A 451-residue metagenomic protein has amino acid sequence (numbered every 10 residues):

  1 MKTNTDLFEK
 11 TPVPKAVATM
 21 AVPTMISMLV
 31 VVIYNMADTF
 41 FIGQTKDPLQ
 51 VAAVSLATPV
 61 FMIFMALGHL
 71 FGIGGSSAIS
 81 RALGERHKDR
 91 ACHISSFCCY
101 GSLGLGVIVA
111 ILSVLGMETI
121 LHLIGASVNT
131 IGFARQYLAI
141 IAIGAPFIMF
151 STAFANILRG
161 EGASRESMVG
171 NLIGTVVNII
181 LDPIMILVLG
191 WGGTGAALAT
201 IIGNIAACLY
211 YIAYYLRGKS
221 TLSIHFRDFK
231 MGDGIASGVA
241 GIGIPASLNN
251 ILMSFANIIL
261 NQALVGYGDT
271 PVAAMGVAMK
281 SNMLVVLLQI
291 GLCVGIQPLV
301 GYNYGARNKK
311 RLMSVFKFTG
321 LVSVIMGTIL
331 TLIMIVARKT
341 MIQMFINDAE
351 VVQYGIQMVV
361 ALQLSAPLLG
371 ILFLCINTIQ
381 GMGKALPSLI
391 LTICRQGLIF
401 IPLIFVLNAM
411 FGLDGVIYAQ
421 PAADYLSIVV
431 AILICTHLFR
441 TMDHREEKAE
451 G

Functional and structural regions predicted by a protein language model:
M1-A21, I79-P146, V188-I244, V300-S365 (+1 more regions): Short alpha-helical transmembrane segments in multi-pass integral membrane proteins
K10, P14-I33, A37, V60-L67 (+7 more regions): Residue-level signal for short hydrophobic patches within transmembrane helices of multi-pass membrane transporters
T19-D38, I140, G174, G203-A207 (+1 more regions): Transmembrane helical elements of multi-pass membrane transporters/channels
L29, I33-V51, L121-V128, I184-W191 (+4 more regions): Helix-terminus/linker motif at the lipid-water interface of multi-pass membrane proteins
V30, Y34, F64-G68, I108 (+13 more regions): Residue-level hotspots within pore-lining transmembrane alpha-helices of multi-pass secondary transporters
M36-F40, I111, T119, A153-I157 (+8 more regions): Alpha-helical transmembrane segments of multipass membrane proteins
V51-I111, I148-S167, A274-L332, V336-R338 (+1 more regions): Small-residue-rich hydrophobic transmembrane alpha-helices
I141-R159, S167-T175, A196-L209, I290-C293 (+3 more regions): Short runs within selected transmembrane alpha-helices of multi-pass transporters and secretion channels
